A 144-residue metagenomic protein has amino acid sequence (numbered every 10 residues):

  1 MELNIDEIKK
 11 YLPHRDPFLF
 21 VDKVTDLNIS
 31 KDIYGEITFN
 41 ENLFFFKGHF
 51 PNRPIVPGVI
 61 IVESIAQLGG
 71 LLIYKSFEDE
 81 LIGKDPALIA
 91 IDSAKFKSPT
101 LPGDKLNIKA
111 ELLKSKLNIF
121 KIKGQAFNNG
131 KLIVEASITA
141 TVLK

Functional and structural regions predicted by a protein language model:
M1-E2, G69-N107, I133-E135, T141: Hydrophobic beta-strand-centered segment that forms part of the acyl-chain substrate-binding groove
L3-R15, I82-G83: Short aromatic-glycine motifs in intrinsically disordered, low-complexity regions
K9, N52, F96-S98: Beta-strand-rich interaction surfaces with strong enrichment in secreted/lumenal proteins
P13, I29-S30, L101-D104, E111-K144: HotDog/MaoC-like acyl-thioester-processing domains
D16-V56, I61: Catalytic strand-loop segment that frames the active site of acyl-thioester-processing enzymes
F18-F20, L106, F120: Hydrophobic core residues within well-ordered beta-strands of beta-rich domains
D22-T25, D92, K97, E111-L113 (+1 more regions): Conserved positions in beta-strands of structured domains
V24, V56-E80: Active-site helix/loop of acyl-thioester processing domains in fatty-acid/polyketide metabolism, spanning hotdog-fold
